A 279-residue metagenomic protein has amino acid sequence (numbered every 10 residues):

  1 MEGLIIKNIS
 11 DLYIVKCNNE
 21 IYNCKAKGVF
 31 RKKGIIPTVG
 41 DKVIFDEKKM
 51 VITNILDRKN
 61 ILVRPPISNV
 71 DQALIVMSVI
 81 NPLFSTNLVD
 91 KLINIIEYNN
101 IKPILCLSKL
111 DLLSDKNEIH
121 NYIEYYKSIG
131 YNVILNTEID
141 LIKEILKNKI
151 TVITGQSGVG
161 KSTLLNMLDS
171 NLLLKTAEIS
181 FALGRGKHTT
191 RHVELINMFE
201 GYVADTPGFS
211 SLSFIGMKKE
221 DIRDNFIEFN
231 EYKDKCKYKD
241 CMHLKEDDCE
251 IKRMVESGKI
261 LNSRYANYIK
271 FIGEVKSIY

Functional and structural regions predicted by a protein language model:
M1-I9: Structural detector for short beta-strands of small beta-barrel domains
D11, G34-V43, E47-K49, L56-A73 (+6 more regions): Helix-rich effector regions associated with P-loop NTPase G domains
Y13-C17, C24, F45: SH3/SH3-like beta-barrel fold
I21-I36: Beta-strand/loop nucleic-acid-binding surfaces
I80-G130: Phosphate-binding glycine-rich loops and their immediate beta-loop-alpha structural context
D111-V159: Canonical P-loop GTPase G-domain recognition
I150-G158, S162-L165, V193-I196, E200-A204: Conserved active-site beta-strand-loop modules that form the wall/rim of enzyme catalytic pockets and either contain
K161-A177: A conserved segment at the C-terminal end of the G1
